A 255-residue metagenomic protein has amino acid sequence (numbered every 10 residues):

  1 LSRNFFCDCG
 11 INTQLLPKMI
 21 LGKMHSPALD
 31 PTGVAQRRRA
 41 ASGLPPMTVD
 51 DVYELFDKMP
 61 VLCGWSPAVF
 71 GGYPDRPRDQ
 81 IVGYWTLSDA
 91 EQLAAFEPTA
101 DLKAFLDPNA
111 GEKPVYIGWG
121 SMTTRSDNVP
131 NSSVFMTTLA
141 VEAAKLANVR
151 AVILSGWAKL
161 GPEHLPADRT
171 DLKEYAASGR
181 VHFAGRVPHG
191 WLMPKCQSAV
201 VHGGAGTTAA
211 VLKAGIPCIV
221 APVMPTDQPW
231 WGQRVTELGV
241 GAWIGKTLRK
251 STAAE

Functional and structural regions predicted by a protein language model:
L1-V149, G161-A176: Nucleotide-sugar-dependent glycosyltransferase catalytic domains
W65, W119, S155, G203 (+1 more regions): Glycine-rich, N-terminal phosphate-binding loop of Rossmann-like dinucleotide-binding domains
R150-G156: Short internal beta-strands
A184-Q233: A donor-sugar binding/catalytic signature common to diverse glycosyltransferases and related nucleotide-sugar
T226-E255: Change "using UDP/GDP/dTDP sugars" to "using nucleotide sugars
